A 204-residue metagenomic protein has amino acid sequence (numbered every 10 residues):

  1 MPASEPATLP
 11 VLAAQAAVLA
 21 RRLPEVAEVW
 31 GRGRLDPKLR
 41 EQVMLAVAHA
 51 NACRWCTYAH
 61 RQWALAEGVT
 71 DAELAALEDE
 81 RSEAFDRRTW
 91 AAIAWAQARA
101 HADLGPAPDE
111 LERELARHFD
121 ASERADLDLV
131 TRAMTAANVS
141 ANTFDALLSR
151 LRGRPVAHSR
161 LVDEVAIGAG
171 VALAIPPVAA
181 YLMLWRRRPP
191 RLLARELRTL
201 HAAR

Functional and structural regions predicted by a protein language model:
M1-R204: Hydrophobic alpha-helical segments
